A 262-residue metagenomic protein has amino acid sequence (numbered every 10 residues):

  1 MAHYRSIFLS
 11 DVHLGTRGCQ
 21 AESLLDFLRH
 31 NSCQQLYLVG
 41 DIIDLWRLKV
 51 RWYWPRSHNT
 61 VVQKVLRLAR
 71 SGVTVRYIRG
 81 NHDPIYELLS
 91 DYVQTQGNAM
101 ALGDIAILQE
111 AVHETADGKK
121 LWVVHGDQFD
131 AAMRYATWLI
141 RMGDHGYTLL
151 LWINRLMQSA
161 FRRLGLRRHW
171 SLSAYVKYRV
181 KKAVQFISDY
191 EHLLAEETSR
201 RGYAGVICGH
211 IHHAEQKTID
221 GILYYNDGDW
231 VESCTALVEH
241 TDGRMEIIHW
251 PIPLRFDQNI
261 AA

Functional and structural regions predicted by a protein language model:
M1-A2, R29-S32, T198-R201, I219: Flexible, charged surface loops at secondary-structure boundaries
A2-R5, L14-T115: Core catalytic region of metal-dependent phosphoesterases/phosphodiesterases, especially metallo-beta-lactamase-like
S10, V39-D41, G80, V124 (+1 more regions): Active-site flanking residues adjacent to catalytic metal/cofactor-binding acidic residues
V12-H13, I43, D127, P251: Anionic group-transfer/hydrolysis microenvironments
R47-K49, E87-L89, M133-R134, Q216-T218 (+2 more regions): Short glycine-/acidic-enriched loop or helix-start segments at secondary-structure transitions that form or flank
T95-G103, L108, G118, W122 (+3 more regions): Conserved beta-sheet core of the metallophosphoesterase superfamily
G126-Y190: Active-site-proximal loop/helix segment associated with metal-binding centers of metalloenzymes
H249-W250, L254-A262: C-terminal regulatory/interaction regions
